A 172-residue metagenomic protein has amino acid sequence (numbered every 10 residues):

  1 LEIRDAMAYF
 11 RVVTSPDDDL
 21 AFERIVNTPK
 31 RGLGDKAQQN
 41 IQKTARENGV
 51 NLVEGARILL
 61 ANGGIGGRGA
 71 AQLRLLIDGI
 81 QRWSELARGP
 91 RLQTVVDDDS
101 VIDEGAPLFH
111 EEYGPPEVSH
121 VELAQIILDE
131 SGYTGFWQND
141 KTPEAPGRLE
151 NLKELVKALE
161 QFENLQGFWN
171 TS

Functional and structural regions predicted by a protein language model:
R4, A8-S172: Conserved helicase C-terminal RecA-like lobe
